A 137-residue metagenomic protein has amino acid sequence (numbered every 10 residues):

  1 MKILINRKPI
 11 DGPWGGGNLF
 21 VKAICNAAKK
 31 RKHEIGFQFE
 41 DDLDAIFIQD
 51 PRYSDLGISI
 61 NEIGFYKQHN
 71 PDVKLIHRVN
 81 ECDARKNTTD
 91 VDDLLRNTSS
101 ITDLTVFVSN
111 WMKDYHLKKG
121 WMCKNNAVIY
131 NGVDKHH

Functional and structural regions predicted by a protein language model:
M1-Y53: N-terminal pre-catalytic "stem/leader" segment of glycosyltransferase-like enzymes
K32-E34, F39-I101, W111: Extended catalytic core of nucleotide-activated donor transferases of GT-like folds
N70, G120-M122: Short helix-capping segments at alpha-helix termini
N87-T89, L117, G132-H137: Acidic anion/phosphate-binding donor-loop and adjacent secondary structure in glycosyltransferase catalytic cores
W111, I129-G132: Carbohydrate-associated surface elements
